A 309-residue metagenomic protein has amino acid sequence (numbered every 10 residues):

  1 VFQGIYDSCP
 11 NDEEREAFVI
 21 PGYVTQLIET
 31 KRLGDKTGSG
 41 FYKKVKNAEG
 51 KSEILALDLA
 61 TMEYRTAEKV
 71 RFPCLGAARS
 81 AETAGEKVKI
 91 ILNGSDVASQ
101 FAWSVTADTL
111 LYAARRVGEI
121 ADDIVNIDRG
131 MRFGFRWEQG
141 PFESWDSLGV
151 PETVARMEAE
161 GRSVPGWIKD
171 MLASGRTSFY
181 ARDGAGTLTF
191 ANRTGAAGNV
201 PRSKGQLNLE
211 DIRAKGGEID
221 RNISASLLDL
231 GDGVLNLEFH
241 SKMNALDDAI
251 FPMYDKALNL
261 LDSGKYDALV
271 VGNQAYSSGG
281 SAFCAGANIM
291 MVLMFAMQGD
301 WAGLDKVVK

Functional and structural regions predicted by a protein language model:
V1-G279, I289-K309: N-terminal glycine-rich phosphate-binding loop for ADP-containing cofactors
